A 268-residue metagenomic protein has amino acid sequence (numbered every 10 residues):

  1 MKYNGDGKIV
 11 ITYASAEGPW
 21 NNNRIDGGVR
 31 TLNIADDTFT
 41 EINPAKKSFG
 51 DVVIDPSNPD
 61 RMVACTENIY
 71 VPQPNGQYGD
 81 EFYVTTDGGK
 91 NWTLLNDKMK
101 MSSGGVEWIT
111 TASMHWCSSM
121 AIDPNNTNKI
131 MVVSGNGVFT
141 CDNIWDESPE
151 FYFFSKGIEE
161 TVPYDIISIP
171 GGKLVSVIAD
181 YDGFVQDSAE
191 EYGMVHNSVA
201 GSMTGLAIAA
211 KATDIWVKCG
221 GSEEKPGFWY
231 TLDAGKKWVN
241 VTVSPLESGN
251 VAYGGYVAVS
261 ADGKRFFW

Functional and structural regions predicted by a protein language model:
M1-W268: Extracellular glycan-interacting surfaces
